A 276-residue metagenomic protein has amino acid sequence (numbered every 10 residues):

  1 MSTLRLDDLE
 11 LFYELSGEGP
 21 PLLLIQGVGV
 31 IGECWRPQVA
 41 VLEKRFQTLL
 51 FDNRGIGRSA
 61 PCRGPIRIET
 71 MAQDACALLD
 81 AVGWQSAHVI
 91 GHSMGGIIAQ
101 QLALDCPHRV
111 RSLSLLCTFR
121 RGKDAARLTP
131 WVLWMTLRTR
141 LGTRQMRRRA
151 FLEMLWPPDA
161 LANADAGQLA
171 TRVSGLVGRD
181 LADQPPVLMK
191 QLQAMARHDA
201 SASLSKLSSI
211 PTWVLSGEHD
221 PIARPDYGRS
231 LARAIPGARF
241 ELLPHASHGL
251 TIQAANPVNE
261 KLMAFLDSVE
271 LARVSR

Functional and structural regions predicted by a protein language model:
L6-G64: Conserved HGGG/HGGXW glycine-rich cap/lid loop of the alpha/beta-hydrolase fold
V28, A87, G91-S93, G217: Conserved alpha/beta-hydrolase "nucleophile elbow" surrounding the catalytic nucleophile
L49-L50, R54-G91, E260: Active-site loop/oxyanion-hole signature of alpha/beta-hydrolase fold enzymes
L104, R111-G142: Flexible "cap/lid" loop of the alpha/beta hydrolase fold
D124-A125, Q145-A196, A202-K206: Conserved alpha/beta-hydrolase catalytic His-Asp/Glu region
L207-S208, V214-S216: Short beta-strand/loop motif that positions the catalytic acidic residue of the alpha/beta-hydrolase fold
H219-A223: Acidic catalytic loop of the alpha/beta-hydrolase fold
A238-R276: Catalytic active-site module of serine/aspartate enzymes centered on a nucleophile-bearing elbow/loop
